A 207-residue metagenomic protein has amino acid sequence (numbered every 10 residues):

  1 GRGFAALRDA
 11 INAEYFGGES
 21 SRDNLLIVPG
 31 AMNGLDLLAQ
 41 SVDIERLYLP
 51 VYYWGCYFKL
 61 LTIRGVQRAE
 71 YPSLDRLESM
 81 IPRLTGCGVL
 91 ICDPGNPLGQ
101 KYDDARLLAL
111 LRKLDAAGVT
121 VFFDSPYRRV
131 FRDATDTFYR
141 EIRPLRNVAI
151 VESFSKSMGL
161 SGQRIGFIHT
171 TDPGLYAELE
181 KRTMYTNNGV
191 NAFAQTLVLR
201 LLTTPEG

Functional and structural regions predicted by a protein language model:
G1-A117, R128-L145, A149: Conserved core of the PLP fold type I
D124-S125: Walker B catalytic acidic pair
A149-G207: Conserved core segment of the aminotransferase class I/II
